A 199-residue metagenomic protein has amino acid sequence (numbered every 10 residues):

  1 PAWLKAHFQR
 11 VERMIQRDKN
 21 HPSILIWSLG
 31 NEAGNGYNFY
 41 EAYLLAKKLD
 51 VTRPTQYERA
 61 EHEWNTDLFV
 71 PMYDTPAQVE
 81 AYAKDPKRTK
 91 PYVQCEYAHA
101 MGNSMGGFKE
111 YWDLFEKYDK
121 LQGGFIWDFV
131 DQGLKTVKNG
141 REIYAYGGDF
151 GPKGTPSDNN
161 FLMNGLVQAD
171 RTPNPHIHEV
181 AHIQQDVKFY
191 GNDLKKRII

Functional and structural regions predicted by a protein language model:
P1-I199: Extended substrate-binding grooves/exosites of carbohydrate-active enzymes
